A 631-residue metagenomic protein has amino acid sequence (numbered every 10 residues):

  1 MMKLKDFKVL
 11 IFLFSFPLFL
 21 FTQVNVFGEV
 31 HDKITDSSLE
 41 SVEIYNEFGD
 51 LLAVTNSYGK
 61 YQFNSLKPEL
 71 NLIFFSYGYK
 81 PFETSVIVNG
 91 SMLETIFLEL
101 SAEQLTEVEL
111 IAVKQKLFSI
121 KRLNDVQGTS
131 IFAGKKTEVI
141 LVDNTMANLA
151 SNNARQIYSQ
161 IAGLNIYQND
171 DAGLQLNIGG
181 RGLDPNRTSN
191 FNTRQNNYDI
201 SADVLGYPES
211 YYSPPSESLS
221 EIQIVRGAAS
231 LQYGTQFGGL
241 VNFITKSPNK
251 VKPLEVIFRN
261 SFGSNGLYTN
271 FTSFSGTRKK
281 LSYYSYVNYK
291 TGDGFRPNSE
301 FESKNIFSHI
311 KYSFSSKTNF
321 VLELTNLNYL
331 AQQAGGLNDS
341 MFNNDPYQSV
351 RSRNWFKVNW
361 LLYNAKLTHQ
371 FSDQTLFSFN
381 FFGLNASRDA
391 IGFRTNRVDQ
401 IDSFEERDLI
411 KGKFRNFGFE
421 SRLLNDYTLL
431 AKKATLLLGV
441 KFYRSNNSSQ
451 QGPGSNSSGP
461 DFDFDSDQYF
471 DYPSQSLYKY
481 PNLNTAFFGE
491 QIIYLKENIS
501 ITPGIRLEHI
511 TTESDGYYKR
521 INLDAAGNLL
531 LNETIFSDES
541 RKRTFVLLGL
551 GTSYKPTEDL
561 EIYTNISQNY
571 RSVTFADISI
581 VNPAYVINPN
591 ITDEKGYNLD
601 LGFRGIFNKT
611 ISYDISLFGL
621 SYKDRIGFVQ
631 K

Functional and structural regions predicted by a protein language model:
Y45, S76-Y79, S91-A147, R155 (+1 more regions): Short, acidic, small-residue-rich periplasmic hinge/interaction motif at the N-terminus of Gram-negative outer-membrane
D50-K60: Short, acidic Ser/Thr/Gly-rich low-complexity loop/linker segments typical of extracellular and cell-surface proteins
N64, Y198-R226, A584: Short acidic/polar hinge/loop motifs at secondary-structure boundaries that mediate gating or recognition
I96, S213-I257: A beta-strand signature from Gram-negative outer-membrane beta-barrel systems, especially the internal plug domain
G128-I131, E138-A202, S220: Extracytoplasmic beta-strand/coil segments of soluble accessory domains associated with Gram-negative outer-membrane
F262-T291, R296-Q332, W355-D373, L430 (+3 more regions): Transmembrane beta-barrel wall of Gram-negative outer-membrane proteins
S316-L327, V358-I521, K555, N565 (+2 more regions): Face-selective signature of the C-terminal outer-membrane beta-barrel domain
L330-D345, N446-S448, T511-L530, S540 (+2 more regions): Surface-exposed extracellular loop regions of Gram-negative outer-membrane beta-barrel proteins, predominantly
